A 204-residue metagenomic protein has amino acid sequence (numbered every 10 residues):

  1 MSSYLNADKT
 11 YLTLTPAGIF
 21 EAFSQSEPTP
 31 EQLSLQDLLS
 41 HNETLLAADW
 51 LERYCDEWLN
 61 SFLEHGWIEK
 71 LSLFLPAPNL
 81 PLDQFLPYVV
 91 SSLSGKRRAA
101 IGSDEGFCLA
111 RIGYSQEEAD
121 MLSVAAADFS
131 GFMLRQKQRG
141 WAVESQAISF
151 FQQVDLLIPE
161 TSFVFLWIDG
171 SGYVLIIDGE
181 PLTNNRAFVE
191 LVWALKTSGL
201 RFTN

Functional and structural regions predicted by a protein language model:
M1-R98, C108-N204: Non-catalytic interaction/Regulatory regions outside core domains
S103: Short, acidic, Ser/Thr-enriched surface-loop or helix-capping motifs
